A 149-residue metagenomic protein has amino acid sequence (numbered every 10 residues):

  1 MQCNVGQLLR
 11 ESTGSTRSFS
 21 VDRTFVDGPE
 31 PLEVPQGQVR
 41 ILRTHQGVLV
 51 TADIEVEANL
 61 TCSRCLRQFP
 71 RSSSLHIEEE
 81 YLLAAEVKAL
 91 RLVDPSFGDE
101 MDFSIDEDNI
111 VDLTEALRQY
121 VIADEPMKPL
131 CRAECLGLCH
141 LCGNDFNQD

Functional and structural regions predicted by a protein language model:
M1-D149: Structured interface patches
